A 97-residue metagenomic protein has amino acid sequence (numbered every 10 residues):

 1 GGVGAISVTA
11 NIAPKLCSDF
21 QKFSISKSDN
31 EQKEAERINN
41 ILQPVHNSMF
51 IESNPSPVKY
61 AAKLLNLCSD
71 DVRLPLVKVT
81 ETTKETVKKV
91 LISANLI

Functional and structural regions predicted by a protein language model:
G1-F50: Catalytic alpha/beta core domains of metabolic enzymes, predominantly
A35, V58, V87: Conserved, mostly hydrophobic/aromatic
I41-L74: Conserved short secondary-structure transition element at the edge of the structured enzyme core that lines
L67-I97: Flexible C-terminal active-site loop/helix
